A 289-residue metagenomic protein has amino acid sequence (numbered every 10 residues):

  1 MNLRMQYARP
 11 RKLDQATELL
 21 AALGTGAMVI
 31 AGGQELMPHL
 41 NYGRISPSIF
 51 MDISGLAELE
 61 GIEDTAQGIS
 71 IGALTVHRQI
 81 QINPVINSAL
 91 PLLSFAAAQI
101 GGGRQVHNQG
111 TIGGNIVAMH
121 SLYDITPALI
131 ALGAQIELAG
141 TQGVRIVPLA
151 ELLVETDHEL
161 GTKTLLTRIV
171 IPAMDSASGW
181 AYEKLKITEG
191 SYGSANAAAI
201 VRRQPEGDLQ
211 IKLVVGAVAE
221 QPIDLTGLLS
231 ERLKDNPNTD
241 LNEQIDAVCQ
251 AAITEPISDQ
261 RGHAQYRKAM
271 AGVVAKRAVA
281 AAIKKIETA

Functional and structural regions predicted by a protein language model:
M1-A289: C-terminal structural segment of proteins
